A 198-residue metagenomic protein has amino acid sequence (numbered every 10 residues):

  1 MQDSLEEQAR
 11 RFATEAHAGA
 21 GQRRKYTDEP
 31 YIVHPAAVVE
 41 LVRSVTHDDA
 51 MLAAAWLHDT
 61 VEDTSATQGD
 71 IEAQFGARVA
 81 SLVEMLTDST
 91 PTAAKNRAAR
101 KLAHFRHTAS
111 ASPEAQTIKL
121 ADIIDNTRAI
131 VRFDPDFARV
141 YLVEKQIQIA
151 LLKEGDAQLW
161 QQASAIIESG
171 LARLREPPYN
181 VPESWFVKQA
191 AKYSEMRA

Functional and structural regions predicted by a protein language model:
M1-A198: Active-site helical microenvironments for divalent-metal-assisted chemistry
